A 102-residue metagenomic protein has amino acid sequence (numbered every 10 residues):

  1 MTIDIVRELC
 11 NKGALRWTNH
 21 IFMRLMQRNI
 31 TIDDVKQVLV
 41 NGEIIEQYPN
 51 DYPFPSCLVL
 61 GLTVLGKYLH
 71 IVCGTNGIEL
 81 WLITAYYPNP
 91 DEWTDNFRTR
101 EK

Functional and structural regions predicted by a protein language model:
M1-K102: Ribonuclease/tRNase effector modules and their secretory precursors
